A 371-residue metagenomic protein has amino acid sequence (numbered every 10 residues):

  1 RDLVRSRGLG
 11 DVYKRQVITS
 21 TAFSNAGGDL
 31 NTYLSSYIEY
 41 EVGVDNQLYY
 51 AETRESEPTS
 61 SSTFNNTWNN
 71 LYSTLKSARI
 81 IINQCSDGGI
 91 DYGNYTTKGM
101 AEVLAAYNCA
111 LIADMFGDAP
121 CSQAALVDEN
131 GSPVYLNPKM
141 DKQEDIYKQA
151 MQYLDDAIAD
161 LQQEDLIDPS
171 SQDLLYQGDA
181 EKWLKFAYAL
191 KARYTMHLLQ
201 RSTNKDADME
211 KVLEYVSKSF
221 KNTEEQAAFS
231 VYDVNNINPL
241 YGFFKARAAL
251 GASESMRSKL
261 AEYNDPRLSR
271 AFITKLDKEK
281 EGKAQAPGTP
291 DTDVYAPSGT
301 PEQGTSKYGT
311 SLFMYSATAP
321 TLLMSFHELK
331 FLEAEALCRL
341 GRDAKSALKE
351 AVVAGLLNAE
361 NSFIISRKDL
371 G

Functional and structural regions predicted by a protein language model:
R1, S6-I38, I80: Acidic, glycine-rich segments characteristic of secretory precursors and extracytoplasmic regions
G43-F363: Structured, solvent-exposed acidic/aromatic patches
G371: Acidic, glycine-rich loop-and-strand cores that form catalytic or ligand-binding grooves in diverse globular domains
